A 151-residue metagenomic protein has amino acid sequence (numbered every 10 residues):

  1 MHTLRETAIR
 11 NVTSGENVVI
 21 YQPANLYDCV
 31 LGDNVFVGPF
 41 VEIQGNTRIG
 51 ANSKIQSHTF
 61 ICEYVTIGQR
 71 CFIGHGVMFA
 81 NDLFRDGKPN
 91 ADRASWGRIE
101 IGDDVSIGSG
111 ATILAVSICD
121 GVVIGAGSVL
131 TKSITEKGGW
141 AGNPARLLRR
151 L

Functional and structural regions predicted by a protein language model:
M1-I9, I20-L31, V35-I118, N143-L151: Flexible, glycine/small-residue-enriched loop-and-beta-strand segment within the central core of proteins
G87, K137-G138: Sparse recognition of residues in long alpha-helices and their boundaries
G102, T135-E136: Short coil/turn connectors at secondary-structure junctions
G121-S133, G139: C-terminal/domain-terminus segments
